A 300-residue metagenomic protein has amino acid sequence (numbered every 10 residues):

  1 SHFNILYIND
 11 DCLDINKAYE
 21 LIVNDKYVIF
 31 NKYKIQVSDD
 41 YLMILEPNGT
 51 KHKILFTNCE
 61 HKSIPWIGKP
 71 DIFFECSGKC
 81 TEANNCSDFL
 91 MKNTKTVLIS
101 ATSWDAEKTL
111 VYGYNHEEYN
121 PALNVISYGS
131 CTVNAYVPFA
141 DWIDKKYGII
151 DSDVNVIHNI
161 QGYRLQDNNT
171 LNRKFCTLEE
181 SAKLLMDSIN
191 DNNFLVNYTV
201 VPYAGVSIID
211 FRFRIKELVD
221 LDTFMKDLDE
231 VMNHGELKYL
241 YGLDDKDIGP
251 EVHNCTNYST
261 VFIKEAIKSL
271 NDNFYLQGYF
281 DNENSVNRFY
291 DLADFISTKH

Functional and structural regions predicted by a protein language model:
H2-P65, G148-F274: C-terminal substrate-binding/catalytic lobe of Rossmann-fold NAD(P)-dependent oxidoreductases
L6, K69-D71, K95: Conserved acidic residues
I8, I99-S100, Y128: Generic beta-sheet signal
N58-E60, S77-G78, T102, S130: Short glycine-/small-residue-rich Rossmann-like dinucleotide-binding loops
I72-E75, L98: N-terminal Rossmann-like NAD(P) cofactor-binding module of classical short-chain dehydrogenase/reductase
K79-N124: Rossmann-fold NAD(P)-binding glycine/threonine-rich loop
A106-D167: Rossmann-like dinucleotide-binding core of oxidoreductases
C255-H300: NAD(P)-dependent Rossmann-like dehydrogenase/reductase catalytic/cofactor-binding core
